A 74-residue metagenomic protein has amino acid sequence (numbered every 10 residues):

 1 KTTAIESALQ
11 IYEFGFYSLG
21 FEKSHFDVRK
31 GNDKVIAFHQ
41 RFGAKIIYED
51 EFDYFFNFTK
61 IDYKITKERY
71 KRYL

Functional and structural regions predicted by a protein language model:
K1-L74: Acyl-donor (CoA/ACP) binding surface of acyl/acetyltransferases
